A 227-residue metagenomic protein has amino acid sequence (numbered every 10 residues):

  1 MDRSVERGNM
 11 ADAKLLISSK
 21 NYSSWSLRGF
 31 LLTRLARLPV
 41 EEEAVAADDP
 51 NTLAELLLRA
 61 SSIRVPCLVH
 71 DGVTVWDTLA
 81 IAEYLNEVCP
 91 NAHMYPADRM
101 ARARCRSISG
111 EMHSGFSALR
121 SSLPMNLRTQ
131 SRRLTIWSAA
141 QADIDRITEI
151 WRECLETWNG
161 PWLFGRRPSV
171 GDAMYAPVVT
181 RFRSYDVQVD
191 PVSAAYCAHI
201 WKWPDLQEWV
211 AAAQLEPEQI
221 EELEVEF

Functional and structural regions predicted by a protein language model:
D2-W137: GST-like domain detector, emphasizing the conserved glutathione-binding G-site in the N-terminal thioredoxin-like
L15-I17, E43, R166, R183-S184 (+1 more regions): Short, contiguous strand/loop micro-motifs
W25, F30, W76, Y95 (+4 more regions): Tryptophan-centric aromatic hotspots in well-structured domains and transmembrane helices
E43, T78, V192, V210-A211: Residue-level detector of family-conserved "landmark" positions at structurally sensitive sites
A46-D49, Y196, Q214: Conserved beta-strand edge residues that scaffold enzyme active sites
N51-L53, W201, Q219-I220: Short Asp/Glu-rich motifs
M112, F116-P204: GST-like fold's C-terminal all-alpha helical module
A213-F227: Acidic/histidine-enriched, glycine/proline-rich intrinsically disordered or flexible terminal extensions
